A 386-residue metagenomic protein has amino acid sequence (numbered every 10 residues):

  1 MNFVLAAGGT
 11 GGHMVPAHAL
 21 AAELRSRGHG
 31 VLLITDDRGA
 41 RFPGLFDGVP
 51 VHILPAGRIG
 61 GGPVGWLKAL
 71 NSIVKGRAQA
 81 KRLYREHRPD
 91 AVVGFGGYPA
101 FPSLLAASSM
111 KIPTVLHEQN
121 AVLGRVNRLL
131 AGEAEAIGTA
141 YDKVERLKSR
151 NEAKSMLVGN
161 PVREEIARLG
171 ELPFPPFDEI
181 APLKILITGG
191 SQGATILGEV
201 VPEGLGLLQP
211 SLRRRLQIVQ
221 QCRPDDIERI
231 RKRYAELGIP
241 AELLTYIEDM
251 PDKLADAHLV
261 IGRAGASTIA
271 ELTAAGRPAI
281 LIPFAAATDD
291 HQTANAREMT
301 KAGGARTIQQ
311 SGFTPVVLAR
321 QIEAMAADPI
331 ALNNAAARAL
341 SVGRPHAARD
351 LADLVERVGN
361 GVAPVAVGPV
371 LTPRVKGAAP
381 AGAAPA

Functional and structural regions predicted by a protein language model:
N2-N71: Glycosyltransferase specificity loop/lid
R25-S26, I34, G39-V49, L54 (+5 more regions): Donor-nucleotide binding loops and adjacent catalytic segments primarily of GT-B fold Leloir glycosyltransferases
G30, R38, S108-E171: Active-site-proximal region of nucleotide-activated glycan assembly enzymes, centered on histidine/acidic-rich loops
G39-F42, A91-M110: An aromatic- and histidine-rich active-site surface loop
G62-A91, F101: An amphipathic, basic-hydrophobic alpha-helix
P89-A91, A255-A270, R277-P278: Acidic donor-binding loop of glycosyltransferase active sites
A331-P345: A short, well-ordered alpha-helix in the C-terminal region of glycosyltransferases
R344-A386: C-terminal alpha-helical cap of glycosyltransferases
